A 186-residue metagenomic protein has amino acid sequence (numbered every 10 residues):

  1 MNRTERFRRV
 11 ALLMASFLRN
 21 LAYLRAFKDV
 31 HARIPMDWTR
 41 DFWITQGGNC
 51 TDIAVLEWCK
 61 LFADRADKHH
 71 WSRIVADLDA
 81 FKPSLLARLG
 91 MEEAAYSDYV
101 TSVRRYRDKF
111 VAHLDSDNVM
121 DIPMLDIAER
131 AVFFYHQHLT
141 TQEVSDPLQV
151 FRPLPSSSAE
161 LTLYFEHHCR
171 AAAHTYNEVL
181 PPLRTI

Functional and structural regions predicted by a protein language model:
M1-Y99, I122-I186: Amphipathic alpha-helical interface segments
E93-M120: Histidine-centered, metal-coordinating catalytic motifs and their short helical/loop contexts
